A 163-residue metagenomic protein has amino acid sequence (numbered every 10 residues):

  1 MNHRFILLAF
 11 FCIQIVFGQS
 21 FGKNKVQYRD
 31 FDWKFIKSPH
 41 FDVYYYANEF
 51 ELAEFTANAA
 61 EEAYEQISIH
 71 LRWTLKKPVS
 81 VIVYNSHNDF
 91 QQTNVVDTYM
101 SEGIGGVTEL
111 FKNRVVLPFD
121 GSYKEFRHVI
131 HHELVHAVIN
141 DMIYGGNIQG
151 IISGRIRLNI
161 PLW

Functional and structural regions predicted by a protein language model:
M1-V26: Bacterial Sec-dependent N-terminal signal peptides
G18-N159: Juxtacatalytic substrate-recognition/specificity segment
